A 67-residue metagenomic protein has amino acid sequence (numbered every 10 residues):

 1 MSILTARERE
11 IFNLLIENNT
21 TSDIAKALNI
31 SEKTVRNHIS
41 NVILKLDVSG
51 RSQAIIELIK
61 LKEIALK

Functional and structural regions predicted by a protein language model:
M1-E32: Helix-turn-helix DNA-binding segment
H38-N41: Residues within the DNA-recognition helix of helix-turn-helix
L44-K67: Basic, Lys/Arg-enriched C-terminal extension of HTH/homeodomain DNA-binding domains
